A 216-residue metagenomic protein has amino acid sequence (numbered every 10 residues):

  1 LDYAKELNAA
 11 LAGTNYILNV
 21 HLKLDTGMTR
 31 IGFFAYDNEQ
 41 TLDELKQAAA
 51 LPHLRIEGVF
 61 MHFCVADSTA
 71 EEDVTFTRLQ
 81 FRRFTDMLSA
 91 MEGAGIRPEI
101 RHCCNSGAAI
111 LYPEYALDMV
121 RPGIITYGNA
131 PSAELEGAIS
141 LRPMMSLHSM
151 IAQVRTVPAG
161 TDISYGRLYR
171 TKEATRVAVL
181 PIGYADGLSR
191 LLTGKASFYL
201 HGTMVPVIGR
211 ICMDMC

Functional and structural regions predicted by a protein language model:
L1-A4: Catalytic beta/alpha-barrel core
N8-N19, T26-M150, V157-P158: Active-site loop/helix belt of alpha/beta enzymes
I110-P113, G128-P131, A159-D162, G187-L191 (+1 more regions): Short acidic/glycine-rich loop or secondary-structure boundary segments that cap or lie
M119, V177-V179, S197, M215: Conserved hydrophobic/aromatic beta-strand scaffold that supports enzyme active sites
L147-G194: Functionally critical, mid-to-C-terminal surface segments that flank or help form catalytic/ligand
I151, M204-V207: Conserved hydrophobic positions within beta-strands
T175, P206-C216: Glycine-rich, small/acidic residue-mixed loop/short-helix segments
K195-H201: Short conserved beta-strand and strand-loop elements enriched in small hydrophobics with frequent Asp/Gly
